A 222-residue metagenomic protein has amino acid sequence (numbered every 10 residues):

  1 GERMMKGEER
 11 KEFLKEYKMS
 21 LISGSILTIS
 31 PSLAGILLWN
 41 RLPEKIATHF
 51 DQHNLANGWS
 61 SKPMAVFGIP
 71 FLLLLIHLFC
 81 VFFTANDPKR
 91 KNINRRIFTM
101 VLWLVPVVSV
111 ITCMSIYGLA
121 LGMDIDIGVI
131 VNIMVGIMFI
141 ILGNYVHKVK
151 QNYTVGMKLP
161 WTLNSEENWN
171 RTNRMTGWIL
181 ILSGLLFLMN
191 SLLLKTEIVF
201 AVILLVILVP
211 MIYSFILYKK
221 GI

Functional and structural regions predicted by a protein language model:
M4-L14: Short, Lys/Arg-rich, polar N-terminal cytosolic tail immediately upstream of the first transmembrane signal-anchor
E12-S25, K62-P63: N-terminal membrane topogenic signal
S20-G24, V66-L72, C80, F98-V107 (+1 more regions): Select subsegments of transmembrane alpha-helices in polytopic membrane proteins, especially boundary-proximal
G24, G58-L73, I125-L142: Alpha-helical transmembrane segments
T28, Y153-I222: Terminal transmembrane helical module of multi-pass membrane proteins
I36-F67, V155-N164: Active-site and channel-lining beta-strand-loop segments that bind or position nucleotide-derived/phosphorylated
L37-L42, L74-N86, I141-G156, I216-Y218: Membrane-water interface of transmembrane alpha-helices
C80-V129: Ordered, amphipathic secondary-structure segments that act as subunit-interaction surfaces in large macromolecular
